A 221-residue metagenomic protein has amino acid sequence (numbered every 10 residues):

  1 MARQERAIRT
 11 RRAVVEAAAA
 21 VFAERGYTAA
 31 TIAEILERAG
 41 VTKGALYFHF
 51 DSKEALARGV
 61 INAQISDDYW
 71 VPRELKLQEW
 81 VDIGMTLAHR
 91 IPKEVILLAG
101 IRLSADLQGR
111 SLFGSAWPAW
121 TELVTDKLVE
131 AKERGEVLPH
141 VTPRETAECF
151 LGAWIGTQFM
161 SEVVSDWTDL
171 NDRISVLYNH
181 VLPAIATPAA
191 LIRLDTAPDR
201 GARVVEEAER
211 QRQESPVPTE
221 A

Functional and structural regions predicted by a protein language model:
M1, E5, R9, D51 (+3 more regions): Residues at secondary-structure transition points
M1-R25, A29-V41, D51-A55, D67: Basic, helix-initiating cap at the start of DNA-binding domains
G44: Key DNA-contact positions within bacterial/archaeal DNA-binding proteins
G59, D67-L97, I101, A147: Hydrophobic alpha-helical connector segments
Q64: Conserved phosphoryl-transfer catalytic core
D68, L87-V137: Short secondary-structure transition hinges
Q78, D82, T86-R90, E122 (+2 more regions): C-terminal peripheral helix-coil segments that are non-catalytic and often amphipathic
I96-A99, G114, R134-H180, I185-V205: Hydrophobic/aromatic-rich alpha-helical bundle segments in the mid-to-C-terminal region
